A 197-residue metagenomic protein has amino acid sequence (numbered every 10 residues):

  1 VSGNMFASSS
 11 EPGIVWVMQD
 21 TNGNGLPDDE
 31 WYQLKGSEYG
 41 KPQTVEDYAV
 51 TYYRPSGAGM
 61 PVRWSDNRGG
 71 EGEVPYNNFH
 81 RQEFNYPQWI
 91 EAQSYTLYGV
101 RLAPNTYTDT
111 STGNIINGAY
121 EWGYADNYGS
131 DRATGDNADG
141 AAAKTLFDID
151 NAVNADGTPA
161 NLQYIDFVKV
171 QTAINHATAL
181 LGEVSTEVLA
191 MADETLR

Functional and structural regions predicted by a protein language model:
V1-A7: A short beta-strand element within beta-rich, extracytoplasmic domains of secreted/secretory-pathway proteins
A7-G13: Short coil-to-beta strand junction motifs in C2/discoidin
S8, G23-G25, K41-Q43, H176-T178: Eukaryotic short linear interaction motifs
W16-D20: Predominantly extracellular/luminal cell-surface or secreted proteins
T21-E30, Y48, Y52: Acidic, glycine-anchored loop motifs typical of Ca2+
Y32-K35: Conserved hydrophobic ligand-interaction patch in extracellular adhesion modules
S37-A138: Low-complexity, serine/threonine/proline-enriched polar segments
A138-R197: Ser/Thr/Pro-rich, low-complexity mucin-like regions that serve as glycosylated stalks/linkers or repetitive adhesive
